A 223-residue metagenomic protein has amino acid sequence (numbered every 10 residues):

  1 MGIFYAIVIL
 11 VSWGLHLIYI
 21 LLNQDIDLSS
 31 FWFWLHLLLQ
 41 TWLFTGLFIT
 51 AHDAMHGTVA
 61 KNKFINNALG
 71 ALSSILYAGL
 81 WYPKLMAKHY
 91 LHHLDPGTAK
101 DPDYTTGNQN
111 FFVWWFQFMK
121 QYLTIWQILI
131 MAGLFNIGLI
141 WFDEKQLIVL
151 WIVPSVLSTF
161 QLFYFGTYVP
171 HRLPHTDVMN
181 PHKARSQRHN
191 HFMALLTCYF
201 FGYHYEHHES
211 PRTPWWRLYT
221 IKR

Functional and structural regions predicted by a protein language model:
M1-V8: N-terminal membrane topogenic signal
V11-I18, L37, L195, Y203: Hydrophobic alpha-helical transmembrane segments
S12-H16, F44, F48, A78 (+1 more regions): Alpha-helical transmembrane segments of multipass membrane proteins
H16-W32: Short, hydrophobic transmembrane alpha-helix segments
W34-T41, T98-L195: Hydrophobic transmembrane alpha-helical segments that form the core helix bundle of multi-pass membrane enzymes
T41-I49, C198-Y199, Y203: Active-site alpha-helix of zinc metalloproteases
I49-A60, H92-H93: Active-site recognition of the HExxH zinc-binding catalytic motif
N62-V113, R172-R223: Membrane-proximal soluble regions of multi-pass membrane proteins
